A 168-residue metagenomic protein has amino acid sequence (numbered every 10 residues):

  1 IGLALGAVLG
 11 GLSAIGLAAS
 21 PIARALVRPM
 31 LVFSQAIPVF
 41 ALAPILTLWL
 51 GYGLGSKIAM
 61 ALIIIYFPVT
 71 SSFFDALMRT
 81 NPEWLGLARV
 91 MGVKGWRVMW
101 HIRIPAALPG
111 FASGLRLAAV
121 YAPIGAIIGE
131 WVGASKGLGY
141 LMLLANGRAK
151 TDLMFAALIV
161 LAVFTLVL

Functional and structural regions predicted by a protein language model:
G2-L31, L48: Transmembrane-helix boundary motif in ABC transporter permease subunits
A4-L12, G16, L62, Y66 (+3 more regions): Generic alpha-helical transmembrane segments of integral inner-membrane proteins, especially permease/transport modules
L17-I22, L46, L50-Y52, I64 (+1 more regions): Short helix-capping/hinge motifs at transmembrane helix termini and TM-loop junctions
P21, M78, P109, A156-L168: C-terminal transmembrane helix and the adjacent membrane-cytosol boundary/short C-terminal tail of inner/organellar
L31-P68, D75-A76: Generic hydrophobic transmembrane alpha-helix motif, especially the helices
L48-W49, I124-L161: Glycine-rich helix-loop "coupling/hinge" segments at transmembrane-helix boundaries in multipass transporters
A59, I63, G95-G129, A156 (+1 more regions): Transmembrane alpha-helices
S72-L117, L138, M142: Short cytoplasmic-facing helical segments at TM-TM junctions of multi-pass membrane proteins
